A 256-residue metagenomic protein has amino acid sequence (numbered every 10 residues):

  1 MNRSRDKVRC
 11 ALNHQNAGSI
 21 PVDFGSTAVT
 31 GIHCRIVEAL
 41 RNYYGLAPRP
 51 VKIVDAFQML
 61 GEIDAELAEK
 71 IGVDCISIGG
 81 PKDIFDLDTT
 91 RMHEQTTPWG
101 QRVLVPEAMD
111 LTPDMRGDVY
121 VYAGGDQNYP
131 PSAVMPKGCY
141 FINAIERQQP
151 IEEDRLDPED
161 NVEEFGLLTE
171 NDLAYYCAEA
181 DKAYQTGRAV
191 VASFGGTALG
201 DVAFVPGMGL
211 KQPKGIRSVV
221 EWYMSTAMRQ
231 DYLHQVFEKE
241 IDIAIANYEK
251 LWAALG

Functional and structural regions predicted by a protein language model:
M1-G256: Catalytic cores of TIM-barrel enzymes
